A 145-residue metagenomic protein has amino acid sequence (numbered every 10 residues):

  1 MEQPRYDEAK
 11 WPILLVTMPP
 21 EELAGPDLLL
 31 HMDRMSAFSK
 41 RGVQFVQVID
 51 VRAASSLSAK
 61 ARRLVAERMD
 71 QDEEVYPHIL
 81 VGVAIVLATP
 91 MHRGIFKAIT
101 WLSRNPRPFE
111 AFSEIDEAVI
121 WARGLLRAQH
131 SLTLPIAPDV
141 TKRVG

Functional and structural regions predicted by a protein language model:
M1-G145: Amphipathic, Lys/Arg-enriched alpha-helical "gate/interface" segment within cytosolic domains that mediates
